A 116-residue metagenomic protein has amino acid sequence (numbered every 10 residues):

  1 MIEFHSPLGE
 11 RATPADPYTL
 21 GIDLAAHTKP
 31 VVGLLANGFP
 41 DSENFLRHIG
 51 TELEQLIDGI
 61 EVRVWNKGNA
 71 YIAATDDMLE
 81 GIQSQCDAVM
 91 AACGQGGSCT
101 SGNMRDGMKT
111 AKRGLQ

Functional and structural regions predicted by a protein language model:
M1-I22: N-terminal amphipathic/basic leader segments beginning at the initiator methionine
T13-T19, Y71-G81: Glycine-rich, highly charged phosphate/nucleotide-binding loops
Y18-V31, Q83-S84: Glycine-rich phosphate/diphosphate-binding loops that line cofactor/substrate pockets in enzymes
K29-T51, I60: Glycine-rich phosphate/diphosphate-binding loop of Rossmann-like nucleotide-binding domains
V31-G38, R63-N66, V89-G94: Short glycine-rich or small-residue beta-strand-to-loop segments that form or flank ligand, phosphate, metal/Fe-S
E54-G68: Short beta-strand elements in bilobed, periplasmic/extracellular small-molecule ligand-binding domains
D58-I60, R113-Q116: A short helix->loop->beta-strand "cap" motif at the edges of active sites that frequently abuts
D77-G114: Glycine-rich phosphate-binding loop
